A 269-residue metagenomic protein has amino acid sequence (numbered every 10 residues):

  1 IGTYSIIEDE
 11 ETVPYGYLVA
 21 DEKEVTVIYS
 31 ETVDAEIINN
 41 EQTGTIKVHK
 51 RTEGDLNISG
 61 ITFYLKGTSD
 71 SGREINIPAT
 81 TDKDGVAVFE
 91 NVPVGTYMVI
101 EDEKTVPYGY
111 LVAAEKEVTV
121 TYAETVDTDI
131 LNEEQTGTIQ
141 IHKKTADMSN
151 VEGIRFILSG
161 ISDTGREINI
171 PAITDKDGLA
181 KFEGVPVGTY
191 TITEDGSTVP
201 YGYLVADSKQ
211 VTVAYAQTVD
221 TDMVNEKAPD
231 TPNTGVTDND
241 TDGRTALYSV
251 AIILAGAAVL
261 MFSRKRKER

Functional and structural regions predicted by a protein language model:
I1-R269: Solvent-exposed loop/turn and edge beta-strand elements of beta-rich ligand-binding domains
